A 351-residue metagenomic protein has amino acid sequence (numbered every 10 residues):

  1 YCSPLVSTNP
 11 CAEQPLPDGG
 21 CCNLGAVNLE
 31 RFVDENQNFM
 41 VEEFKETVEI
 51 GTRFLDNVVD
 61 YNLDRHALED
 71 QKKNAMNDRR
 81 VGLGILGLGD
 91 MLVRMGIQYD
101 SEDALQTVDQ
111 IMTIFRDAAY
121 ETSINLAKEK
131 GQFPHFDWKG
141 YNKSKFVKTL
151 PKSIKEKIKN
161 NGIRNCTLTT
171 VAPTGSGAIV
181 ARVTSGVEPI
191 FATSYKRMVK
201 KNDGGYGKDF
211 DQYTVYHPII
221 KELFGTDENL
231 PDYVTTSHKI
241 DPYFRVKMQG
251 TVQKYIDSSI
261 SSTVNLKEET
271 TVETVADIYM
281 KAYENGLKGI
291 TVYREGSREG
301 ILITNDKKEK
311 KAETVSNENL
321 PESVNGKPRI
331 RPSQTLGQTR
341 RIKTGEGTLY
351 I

Functional and structural regions predicted by a protein language model:
Y1-A75, G87-M95, V183-T184, F191-L230 (+2 more regions): Function-dense linear segments that define catalytic or interfacial modules in macromolecule-processing proteins
V6, G19-C22, F39-R53, M76-L86 (+7 more regions): Conserved active-site and cofactor/substrate-binding residues in soluble primary-metabolism enzymes
E13, L55, V59-N62, S144 (+3 more regions): Catalytic alpha/beta core of large soluble enzyme barrels
C21-N23, N165-C166, Q249, G337-T339 (+1 more regions): Short glycine-rich loop/turn motifs
A26-R31, I85, A172-P173, E268-T270: Short, flexible loop/turn elements at secondary-structure junctions
T47-K72, M76, Q98-T174, R182 (+2 more regions): Internal maturation/activation junctions in enzymes
L83, D90, S259-I260: Terminal or standalone catalytic/regulatory effector modules within metabolic enzymes and repeat proteins
K152-N160, T304-Y350: Short, Gly/Pro- and small/polar-rich lid/capping loops
